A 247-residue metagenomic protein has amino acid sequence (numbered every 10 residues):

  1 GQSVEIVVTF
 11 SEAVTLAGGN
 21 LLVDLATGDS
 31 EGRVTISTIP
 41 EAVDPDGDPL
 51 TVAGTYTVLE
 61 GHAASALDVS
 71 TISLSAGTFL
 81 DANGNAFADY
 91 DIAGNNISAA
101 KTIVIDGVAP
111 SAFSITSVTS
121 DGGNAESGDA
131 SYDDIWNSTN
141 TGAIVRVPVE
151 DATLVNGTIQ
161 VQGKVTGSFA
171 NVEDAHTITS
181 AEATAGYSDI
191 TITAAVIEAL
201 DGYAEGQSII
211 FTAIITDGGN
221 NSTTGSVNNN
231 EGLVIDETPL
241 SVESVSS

Functional and structural regions predicted by a protein language model:
G1-S247: Non-catalytic beta-sheet/beta-sandwich ligand-binding modules that flank or precede catalytic cores
